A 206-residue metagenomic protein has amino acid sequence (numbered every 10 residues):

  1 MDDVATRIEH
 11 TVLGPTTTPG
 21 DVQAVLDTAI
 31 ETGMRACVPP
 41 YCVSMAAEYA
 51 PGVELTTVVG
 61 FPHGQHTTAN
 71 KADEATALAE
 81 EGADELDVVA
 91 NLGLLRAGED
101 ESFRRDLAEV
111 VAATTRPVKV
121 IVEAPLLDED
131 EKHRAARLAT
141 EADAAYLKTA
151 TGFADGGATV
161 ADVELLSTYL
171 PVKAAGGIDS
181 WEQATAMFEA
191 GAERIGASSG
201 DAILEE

Functional and structural regions predicted by a protein language model:
M1-E81, R134, L138: Conserved N-terminal beta1-alpha1 strand-loop-helix module at the mouth
V4-H10, A36-V38, L55-G60, L86-V88 (+4 more regions): Hydrophobic faces of well-ordered beta-strands that scaffold small-molecule active sites in alpha/beta enzyme cores
R7-G14, T28, E81, V110-A113 (+4 more regions): Change "in soluble alpha/beta enzymes" to "in soluble alpha/beta proteins
E9, A46, L78, V120 (+3 more regions): Conserved, mostly hydrophobic/aromatic
P19-G20, V38-E54, Q65-N70, G93-A113 (+4 more regions): Active-site-adjacent beta->alpha loops and helix N-cap segments on the catalytic face of soluble alpha/beta enzymes
T32-M34, P51-V53, G82-D84, T114-V118 (+3 more regions): Short, well-ordered coil/turn segments that N-cap beta-strands
F61, E80-L94, E141-T159, A174-E206: Glycine-rich phosphate-binding active-site loops on the catalytic face of alpha/beta enzymes
A75-V88, F103-L107, V111-A113: Helix-adjacent hinge/juxtasegments
